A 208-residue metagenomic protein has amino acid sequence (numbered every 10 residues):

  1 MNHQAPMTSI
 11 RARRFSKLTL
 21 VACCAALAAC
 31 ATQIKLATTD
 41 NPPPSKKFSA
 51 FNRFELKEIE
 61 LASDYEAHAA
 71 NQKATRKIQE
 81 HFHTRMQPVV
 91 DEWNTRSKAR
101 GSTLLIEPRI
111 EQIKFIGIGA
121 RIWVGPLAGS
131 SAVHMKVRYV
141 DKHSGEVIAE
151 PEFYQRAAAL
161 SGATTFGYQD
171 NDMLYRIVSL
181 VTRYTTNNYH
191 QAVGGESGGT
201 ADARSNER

Functional and structural regions predicted by a protein language model:
H3-T19: Bacterial N-terminal signal peptides that target proteins for export
C24-C30: Hydrophobic h-region of N-terminal signal peptides that target proteins for export in Gram-negative bacteria
C30-T84, I116, E152, R183-R208: A structural "domain/chain start" motif
T32-L36, W93-V147, A157-Y168: Surface-exposed short loop/turn segments
A67-Q72, E146-Q191: Short secondary-structure boundary motifs at beta->alpha junctions and helix caps
A74-I78, G125, Q169: Alpha-helix N-cap and loop-to-helix initiation/capping positions
Q79, H83, Q87, H134 (+2 more regions): Extracytoplasmic/secreted envelope proteins and their assembly/folding machinery, especially bacterial periplasmic
V90: Ligand-binding grooves and catalytic loops that recognize ribose/phosphate and carbohydrate rings, and esterified lipid
